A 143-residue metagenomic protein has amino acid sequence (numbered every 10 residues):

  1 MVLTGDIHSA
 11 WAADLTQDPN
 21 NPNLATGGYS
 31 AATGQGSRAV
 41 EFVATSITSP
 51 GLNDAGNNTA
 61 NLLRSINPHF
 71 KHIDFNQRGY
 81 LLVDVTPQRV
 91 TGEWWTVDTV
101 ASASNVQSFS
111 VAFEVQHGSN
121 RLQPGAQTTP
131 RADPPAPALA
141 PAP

Functional and structural regions predicted by a protein language model:
M1-P143: Long, structured stretches of catalytic cores involved in phosphate-ester chemistry, encompassing
